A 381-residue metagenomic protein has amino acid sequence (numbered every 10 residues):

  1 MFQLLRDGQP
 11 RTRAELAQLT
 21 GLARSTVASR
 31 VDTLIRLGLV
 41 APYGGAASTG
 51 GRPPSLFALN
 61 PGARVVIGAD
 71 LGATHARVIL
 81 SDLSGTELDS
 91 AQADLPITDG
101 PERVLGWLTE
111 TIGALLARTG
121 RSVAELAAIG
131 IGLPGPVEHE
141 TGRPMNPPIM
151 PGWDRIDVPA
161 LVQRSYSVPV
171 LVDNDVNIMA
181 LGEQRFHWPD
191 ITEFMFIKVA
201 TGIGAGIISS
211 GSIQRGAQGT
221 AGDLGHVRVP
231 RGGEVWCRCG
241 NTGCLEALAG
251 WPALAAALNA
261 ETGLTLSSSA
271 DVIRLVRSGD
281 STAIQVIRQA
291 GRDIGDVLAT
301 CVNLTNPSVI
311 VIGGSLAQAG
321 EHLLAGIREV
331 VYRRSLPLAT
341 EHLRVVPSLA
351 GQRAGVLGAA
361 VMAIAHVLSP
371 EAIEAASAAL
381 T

Functional and structural regions predicted by a protein language model:
F2-Y43, T49-A124, H187-D190, R231 (+2 more regions): ATP-binding/phosphotransfer module of carbohydrate and carboxylate kinases, centering on a glycine-rich
G44, L133-G135, N174-V176, G314 (+1 more regions): A general secondary-structure junction signal
A69, L83, A128-P252, G358 (+1 more regions): Phosphate-binding/catalytic loop of phosphoryl-transfer enzymes
